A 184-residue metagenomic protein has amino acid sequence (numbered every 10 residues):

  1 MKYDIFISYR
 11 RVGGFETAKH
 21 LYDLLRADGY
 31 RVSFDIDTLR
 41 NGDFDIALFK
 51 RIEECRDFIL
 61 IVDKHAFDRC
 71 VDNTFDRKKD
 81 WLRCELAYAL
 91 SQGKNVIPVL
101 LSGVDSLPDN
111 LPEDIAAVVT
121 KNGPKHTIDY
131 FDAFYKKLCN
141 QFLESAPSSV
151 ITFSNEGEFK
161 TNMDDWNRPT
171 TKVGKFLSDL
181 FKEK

Functional and structural regions predicted by a protein language model:
M1-K64, L90-Q92, A133-Q141, A146 (+1 more regions): Conserved N-terminal substructure of TIR/SEFIR domains
R11, S102-D105: Short glycine-enriched loops at secondary-structure junctions
R40-D43, K64-K94, V104-P108: Conserved TIR/SEFIR loop-to-helix hotspot centered on a Trp-containing motif with a nearby acidic residue
D45, K79-R83, I128-Y135: Amphipathic alpha-helical transducer elements in NTP-driven molecular machines
A47-K50, F75-R77, P112-D114: Short low-complexity, flexible loop/linker segments enriched in glycine and/or proline with clustered acidic
V96-L100: Conserved beta-strand/loop subsegment of P-loop NTPase cores
D109-P124: Von Willebrand factor A/integrin I-like adhesion domains
